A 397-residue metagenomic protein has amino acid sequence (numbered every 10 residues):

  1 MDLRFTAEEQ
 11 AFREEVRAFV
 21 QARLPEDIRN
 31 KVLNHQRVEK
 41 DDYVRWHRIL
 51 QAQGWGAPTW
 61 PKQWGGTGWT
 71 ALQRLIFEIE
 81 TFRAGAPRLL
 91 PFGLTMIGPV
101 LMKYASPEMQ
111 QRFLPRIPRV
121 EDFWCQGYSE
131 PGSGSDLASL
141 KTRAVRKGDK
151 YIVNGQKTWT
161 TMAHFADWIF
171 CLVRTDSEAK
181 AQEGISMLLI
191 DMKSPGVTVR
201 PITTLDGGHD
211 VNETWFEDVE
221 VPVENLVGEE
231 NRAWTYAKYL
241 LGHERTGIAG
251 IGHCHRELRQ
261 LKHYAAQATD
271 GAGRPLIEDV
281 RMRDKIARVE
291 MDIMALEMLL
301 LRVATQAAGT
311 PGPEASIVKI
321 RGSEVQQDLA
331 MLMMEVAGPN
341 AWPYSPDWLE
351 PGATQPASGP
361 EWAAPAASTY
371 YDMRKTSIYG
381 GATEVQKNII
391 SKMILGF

Functional and structural regions predicted by a protein language model:
M1-P91, R112-R119, F123, P275 (+4 more regions): Amphipathic, small/basic residue-rich leader segments at the start of a protein or domain
D2, L72, I76-F77, M96 (+4 more regions): Glycine-rich phosphate/cofactor-binding loops in nucleotide/flavin-utilizing enzymes
F5, V197-L296, T376, K392: Glycine-rich beta->alpha junctions and the first turn(s) of the following alpha-helix
I28-R37, D270-I277, M294-Q355: C-terminal helix-coil-helix/basic helical segment that borders enzyme active sites and/or dimer interfaces and provides
Q51-E121, M162-W168, I293, L300 (+4 more regions): Internal helix-loop-helix
S133-S135, T158-A163, L205-D206, K375-A382: Glycine-rich phosphate/pyrophosphate-binding beta-alpha loops
T142-V145: A structural signal for short hydrophobic beta-strand segments in well-ordered beta-sheet cores
D149-K150, N154-R200: A short core secondary-structure module
